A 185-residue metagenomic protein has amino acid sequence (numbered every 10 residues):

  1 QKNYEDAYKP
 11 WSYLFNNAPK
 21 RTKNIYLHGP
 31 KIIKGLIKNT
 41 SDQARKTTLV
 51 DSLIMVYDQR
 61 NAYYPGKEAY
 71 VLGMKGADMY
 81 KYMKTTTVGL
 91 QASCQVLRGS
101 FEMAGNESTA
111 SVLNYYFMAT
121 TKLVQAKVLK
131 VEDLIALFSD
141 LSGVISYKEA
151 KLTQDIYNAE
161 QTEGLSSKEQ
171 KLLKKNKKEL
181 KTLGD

Functional and structural regions predicted by a protein language model:
Q1-D185: Preference for long, solvent-exposed alpha-helical segments and helix-linker "stalks"
